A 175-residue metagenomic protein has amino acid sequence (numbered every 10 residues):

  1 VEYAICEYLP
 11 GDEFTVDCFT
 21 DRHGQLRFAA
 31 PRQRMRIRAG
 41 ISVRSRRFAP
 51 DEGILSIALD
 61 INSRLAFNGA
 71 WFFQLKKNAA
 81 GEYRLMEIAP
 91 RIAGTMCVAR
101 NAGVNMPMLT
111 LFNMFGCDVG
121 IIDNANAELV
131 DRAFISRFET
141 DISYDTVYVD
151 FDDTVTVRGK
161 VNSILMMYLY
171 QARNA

Functional and structural regions predicted by a protein language model:
V1-L65, K76-R84: Phosphate-binding site of ATP-dependent enzymes
E13, G69, D141-Y144: Short, small/polar residue-rich loop motifs at catalytic or cofactor-binding pockets
A30-M35, I88-I92, V157-V161: Short beta->alpha transition motifs characteristic of CBS
M35-S45, A89-A102: Glycine-rich phosphate/pyrophosphate-binding beta-alpha loops
W71-F73, Y83, I92: Internal helical hairpin/lid segments
Q74, E87, V149-D152: Acidic active-site catalytic centers that drive phospho-/nucleotidyl reactions and related ester hydrolyses
I92-V149: Non-catalytic pre-domain segments flanking phosphatase-related domains
I142-V147, F151-N174: Active-site neighborhood of HAD-like aspartate-dependent phosphohydrolases
